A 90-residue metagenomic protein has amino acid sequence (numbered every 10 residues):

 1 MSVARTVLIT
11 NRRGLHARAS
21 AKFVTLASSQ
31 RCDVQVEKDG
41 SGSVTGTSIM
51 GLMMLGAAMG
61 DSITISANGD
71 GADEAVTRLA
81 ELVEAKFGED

Functional and structural regions predicted by a protein language model:
M1-V3, E89-D90: Compositionally biased, disordered extreme N-termini, encompassing classical targeting presequences
S2-T6, S62-T64: Intrinsic-disorder/low-complexity, polar/charged segments enriched in Ser/Thr/Lys/Arg/Asp/Glu/Gln
L8-G51, L55-A58: Compact, glycine-rich, soluble single-domain proteins
G56-D90: C-terminal structural segments of small proteins and small subunits
